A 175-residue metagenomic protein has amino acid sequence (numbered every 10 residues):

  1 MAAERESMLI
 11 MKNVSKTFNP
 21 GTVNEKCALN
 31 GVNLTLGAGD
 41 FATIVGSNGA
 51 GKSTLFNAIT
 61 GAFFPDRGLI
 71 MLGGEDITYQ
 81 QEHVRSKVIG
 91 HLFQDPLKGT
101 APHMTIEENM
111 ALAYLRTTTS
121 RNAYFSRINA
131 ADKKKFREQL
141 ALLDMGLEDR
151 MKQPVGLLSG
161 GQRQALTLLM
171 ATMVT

Functional and structural regions predicted by a protein language model:
T22, F64, D76-G90, K98 (+3 more regions): ABC ATPase NBD coupling module
V45-S47: The feature captures the beta-strand-to-loop junction immediately N-terminal to the Walker
T60: Helix-to-loop junction immediately C-terminal to a conserved catalytic motif
G68-D76: Conserved ABC transporter NBD signature motif
H103-T119: Q-loop/switch helix immediately C-terminal to the Walker
Q139-L157, T175: Conserved ABC nucleotide-binding domain
A171-T172: ABC ATPase C-loop
